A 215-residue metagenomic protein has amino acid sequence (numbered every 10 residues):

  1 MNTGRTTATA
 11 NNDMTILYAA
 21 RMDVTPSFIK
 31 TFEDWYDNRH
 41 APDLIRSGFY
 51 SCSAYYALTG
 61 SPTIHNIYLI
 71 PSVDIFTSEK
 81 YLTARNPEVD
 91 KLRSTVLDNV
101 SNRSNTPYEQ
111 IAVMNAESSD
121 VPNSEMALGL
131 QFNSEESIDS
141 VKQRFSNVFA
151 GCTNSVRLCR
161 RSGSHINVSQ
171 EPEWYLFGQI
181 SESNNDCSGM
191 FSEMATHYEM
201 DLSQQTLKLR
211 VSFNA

Functional and structural regions predicted by a protein language model:
N2-A215: Macromolecular interaction modules
